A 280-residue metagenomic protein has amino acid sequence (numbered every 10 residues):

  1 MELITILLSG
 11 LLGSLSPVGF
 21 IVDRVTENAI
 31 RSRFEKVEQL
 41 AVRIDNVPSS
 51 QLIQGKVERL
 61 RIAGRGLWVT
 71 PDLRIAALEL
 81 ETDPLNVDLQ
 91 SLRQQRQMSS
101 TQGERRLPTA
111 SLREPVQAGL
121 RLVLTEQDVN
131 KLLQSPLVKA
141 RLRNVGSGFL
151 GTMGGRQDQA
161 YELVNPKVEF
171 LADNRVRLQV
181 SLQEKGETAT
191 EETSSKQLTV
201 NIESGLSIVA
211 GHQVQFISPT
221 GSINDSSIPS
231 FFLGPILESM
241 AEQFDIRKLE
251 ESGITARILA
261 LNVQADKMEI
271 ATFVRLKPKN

Functional and structural regions predicted by a protein language model:
M1-E2, R33-F34, L233: Short, flexible segments with low predicted structural confidence
E2-P17: Hydrophobic membrane-insertion alpha-helices, especially the h-region of bacterial N-terminal signal peptides
P17-T26, R121, T125-V129, L133 (+3 more regions): Short amphipathic alpha-helical segments
I21-V37: Alpha-helical transmembrane signal-anchor/signal-peptide segments
N28, D83-V87, L276, N280: Membrane-proximal interfacial segments on either side of biological membranes
A29-F34, L133-L142, G146-F149, M240-F244 (+1 more regions): Hydrophobic, Leu/Ile/Phe/Ala-enriched alpha-helical segments that form helix-helix packing faces
E35-D128, P136-T193: N-terminal beta-strand/beta-hairpin edge segment
S195-N280: Extracytoplasmic/luminal low-complexity segments enriched in Pro/Gly and acidic/polar residues that act as flexible
